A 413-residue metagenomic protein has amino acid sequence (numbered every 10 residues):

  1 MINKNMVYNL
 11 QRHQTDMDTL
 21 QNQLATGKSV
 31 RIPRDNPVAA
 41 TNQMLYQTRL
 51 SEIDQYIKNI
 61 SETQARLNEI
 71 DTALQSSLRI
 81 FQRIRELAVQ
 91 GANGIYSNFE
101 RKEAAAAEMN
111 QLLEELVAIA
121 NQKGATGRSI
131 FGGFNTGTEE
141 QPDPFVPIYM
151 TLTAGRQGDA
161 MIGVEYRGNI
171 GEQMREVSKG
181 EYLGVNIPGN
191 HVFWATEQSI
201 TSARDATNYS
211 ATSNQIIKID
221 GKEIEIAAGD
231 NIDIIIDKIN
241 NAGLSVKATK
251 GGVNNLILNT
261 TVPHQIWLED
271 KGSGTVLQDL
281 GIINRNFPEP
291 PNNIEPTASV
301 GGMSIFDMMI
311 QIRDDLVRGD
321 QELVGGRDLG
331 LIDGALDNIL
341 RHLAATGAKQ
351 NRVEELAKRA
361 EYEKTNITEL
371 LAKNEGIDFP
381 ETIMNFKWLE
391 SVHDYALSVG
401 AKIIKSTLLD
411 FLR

Functional and structural regions predicted by a protein language model:
M1-Q141, D230, L244-S245, I310-R413: Amphipathic alpha-helical polymerization modules
M1-Q21, Q43-E62, D71, N135 (+3 more regions): Bacterial flagellar/type III secretion structural subunits and associated motility module proteins, recognized via
